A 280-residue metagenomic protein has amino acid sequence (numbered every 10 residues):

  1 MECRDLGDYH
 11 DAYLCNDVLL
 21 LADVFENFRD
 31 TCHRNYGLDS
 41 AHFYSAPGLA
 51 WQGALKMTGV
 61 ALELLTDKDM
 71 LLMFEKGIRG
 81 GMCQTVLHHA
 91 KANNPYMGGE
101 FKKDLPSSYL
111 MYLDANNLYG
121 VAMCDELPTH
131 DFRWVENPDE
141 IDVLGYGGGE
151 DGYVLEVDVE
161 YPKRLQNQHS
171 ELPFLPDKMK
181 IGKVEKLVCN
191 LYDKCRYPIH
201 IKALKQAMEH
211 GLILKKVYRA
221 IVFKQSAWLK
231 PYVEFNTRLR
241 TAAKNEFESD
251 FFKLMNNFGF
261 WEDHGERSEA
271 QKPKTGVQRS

Functional and structural regions predicted by a protein language model:
M1-S280: Conserved acidic
